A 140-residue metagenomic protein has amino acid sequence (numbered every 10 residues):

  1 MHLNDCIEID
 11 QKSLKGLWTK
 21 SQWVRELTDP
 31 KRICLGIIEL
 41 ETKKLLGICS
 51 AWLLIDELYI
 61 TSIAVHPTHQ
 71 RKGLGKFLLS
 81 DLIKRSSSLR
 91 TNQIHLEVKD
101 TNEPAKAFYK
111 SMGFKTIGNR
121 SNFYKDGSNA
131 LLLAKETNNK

Functional and structural regions predicted by a protein language model:
L3-T68, L79-D81, R85, L89 (+1 more regions): Acetyl-CoA-dependent GNAT
R25, T101, Y124: Positions that flank functional sites
K44, S62, H66-S80, L89 (+4 more regions): Conserved glycine-rich acetyl-CoA-binding loop
K76, S128-T137: Accessory recognition modules or surfaces
E97, K110, K115-L131: Conserved catalytic-core motifs of GNAT/GCN5-like acyltransferases
